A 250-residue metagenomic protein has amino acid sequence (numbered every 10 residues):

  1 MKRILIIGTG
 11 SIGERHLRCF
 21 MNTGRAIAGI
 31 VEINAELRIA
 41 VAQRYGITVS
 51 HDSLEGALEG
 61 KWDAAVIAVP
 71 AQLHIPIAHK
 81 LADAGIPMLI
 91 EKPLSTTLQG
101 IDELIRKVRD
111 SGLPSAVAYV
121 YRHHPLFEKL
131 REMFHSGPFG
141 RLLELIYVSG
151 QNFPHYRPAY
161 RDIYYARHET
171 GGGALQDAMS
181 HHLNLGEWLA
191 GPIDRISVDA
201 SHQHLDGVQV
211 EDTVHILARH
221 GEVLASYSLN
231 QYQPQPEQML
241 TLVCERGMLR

Functional and structural regions predicted by a protein language model:
M1-Y45: N-terminal Rossmann-like dinucleotide-binding module
H16, Y45-K107: Beta-loop-alpha module in the N-terminal Rossmann-like domain of NAD(P)-dependent dehydrogenases, especially those
I30, A65, L145: Receiver (REC) domain switch-region micro-motif
I47-T48, A84-I86, S111-P114, H220-V223: A short helix->loop->beta-strand "cap" motif at the edges of active sites that frequently abuts
E103-Y121, G140-L145: Rossmann-fold dehydrogenase core element
Y121-G207: Predominantly a Rossmann-like dinucleotide-binding segment in NAD(P)-dependent oxidoreductases
L183-R250: Contiguous beta-strand/loop segments that form the cofactor/metal-binding neighborhood of enzyme cores
